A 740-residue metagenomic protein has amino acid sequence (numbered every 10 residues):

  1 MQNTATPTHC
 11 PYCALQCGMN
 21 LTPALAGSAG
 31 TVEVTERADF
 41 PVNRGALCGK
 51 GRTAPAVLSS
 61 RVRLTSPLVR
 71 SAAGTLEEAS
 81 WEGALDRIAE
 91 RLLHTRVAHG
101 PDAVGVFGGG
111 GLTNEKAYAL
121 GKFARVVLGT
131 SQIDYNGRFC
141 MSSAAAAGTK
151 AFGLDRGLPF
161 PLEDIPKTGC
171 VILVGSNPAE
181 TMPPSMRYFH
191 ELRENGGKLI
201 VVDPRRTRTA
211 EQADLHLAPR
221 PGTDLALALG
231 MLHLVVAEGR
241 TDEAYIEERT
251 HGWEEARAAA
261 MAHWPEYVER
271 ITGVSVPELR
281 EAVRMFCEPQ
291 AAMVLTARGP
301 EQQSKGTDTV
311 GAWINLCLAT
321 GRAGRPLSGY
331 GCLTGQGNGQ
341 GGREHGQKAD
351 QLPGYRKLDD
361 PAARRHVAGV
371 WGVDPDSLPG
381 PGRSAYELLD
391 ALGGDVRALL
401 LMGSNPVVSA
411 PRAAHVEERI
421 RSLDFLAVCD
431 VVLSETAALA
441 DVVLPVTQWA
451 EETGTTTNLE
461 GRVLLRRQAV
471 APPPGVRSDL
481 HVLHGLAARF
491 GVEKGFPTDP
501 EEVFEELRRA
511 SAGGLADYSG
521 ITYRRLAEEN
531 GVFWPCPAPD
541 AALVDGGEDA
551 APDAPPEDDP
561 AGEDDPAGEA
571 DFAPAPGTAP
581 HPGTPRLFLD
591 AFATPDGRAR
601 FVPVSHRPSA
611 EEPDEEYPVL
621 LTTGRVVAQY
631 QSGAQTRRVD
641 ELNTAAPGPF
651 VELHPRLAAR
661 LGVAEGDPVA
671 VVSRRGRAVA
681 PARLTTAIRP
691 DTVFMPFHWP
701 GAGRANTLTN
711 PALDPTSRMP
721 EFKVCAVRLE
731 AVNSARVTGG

Functional and structural regions predicted by a protein language model:
M1-E238, S275, V370-L378, M402 (+2 more regions): N-terminal export/assembly segments and adjacent metallocofactor-ligating motifs of anaerobic energy-metabolism
V32, D242-A244, L279, M293-V294 (+9 more regions): Acidic/polar loop patches that form or flank catalytic/metal-binding clefts of enzymes that bind anionic ligands
T75-E77, R240-V276, P353-A368, V373-P375 (+7 more regions): N-terminal leader/propeptide and maturation segments of large enzyme subunits in energy/redox metabolism and hydrolases
G105-L112, R270-V274, A297-S304, Q336 (+1 more regions): Conserved short loop/turn motifs at secondary-structure junctions
Y118-V202, T209-E211, L225-L229, L318-L439 (+2 more regions): Extended redox/cofactor-interaction regions of prokaryotic respiratory oxidoreductases
L162, A450-P472, L483, A487-R489: Glycine/threonine-rich phosphate-binding loop and adjacent beta-strand/alpha-helix elements that clamp
E211-P219, T447, E451, R462-P473 (+1 more regions): Short beta-alpha connecting loops at secondary-structure transitions that line or flank enzyme active sites
P473, D479-N530, D549, D553 (+4 more regions): Long, contiguous, secondary-structure-rich segments that constitute the structural scaffold of globular domains
